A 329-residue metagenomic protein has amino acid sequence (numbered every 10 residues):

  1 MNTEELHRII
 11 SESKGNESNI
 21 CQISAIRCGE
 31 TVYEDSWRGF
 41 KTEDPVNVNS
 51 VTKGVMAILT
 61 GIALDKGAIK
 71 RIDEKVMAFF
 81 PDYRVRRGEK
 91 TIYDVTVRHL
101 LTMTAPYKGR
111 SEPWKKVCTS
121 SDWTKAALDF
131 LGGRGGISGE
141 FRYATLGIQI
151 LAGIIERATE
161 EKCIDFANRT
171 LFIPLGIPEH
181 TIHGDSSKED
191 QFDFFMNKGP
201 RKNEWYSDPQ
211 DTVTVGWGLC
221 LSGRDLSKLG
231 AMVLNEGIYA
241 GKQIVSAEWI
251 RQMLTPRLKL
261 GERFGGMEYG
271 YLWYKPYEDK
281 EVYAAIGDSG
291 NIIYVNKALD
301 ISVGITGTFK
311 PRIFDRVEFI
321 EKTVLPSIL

Functional and structural regions predicted by a protein language model:
E4-N16, K41-V48, T52, G61-Y143: Active-site-proximal loop and beta-strand segments within enzyme catalytic domains
E5, I9-K41, I293-Y294, D300-G304: A short, well-structured edge-of-sheet supersecondary motif
G29, N49-A68, L100, F141-F172 (+2 more regions): Alpha-helical scaffold elements that line and support the substrate/ligand-binding pocket of soluble hydrolases
D35, K125-G133, P200-Q210: The feature captures the short pre-catalytic strand/loop hairpin that immediately precedes and shapes the active-site
T42, R110-K188, T212, W217-C220: Catalytic-site signature segments of enzymes, centered on catalytic residues
N47, K66-A105, A158-G216: Active-site helix/loop module of the DD-peptidase/beta-lactamase fold, centered on the serine-lysine SxxK catalytic
D193-V213, L254-S302: Active-site Gly/Thr loop motif
V282-L329: Structured C-terminal helix/loop/strand segments within mature extracytoplasmic catalytic/sensor domains
